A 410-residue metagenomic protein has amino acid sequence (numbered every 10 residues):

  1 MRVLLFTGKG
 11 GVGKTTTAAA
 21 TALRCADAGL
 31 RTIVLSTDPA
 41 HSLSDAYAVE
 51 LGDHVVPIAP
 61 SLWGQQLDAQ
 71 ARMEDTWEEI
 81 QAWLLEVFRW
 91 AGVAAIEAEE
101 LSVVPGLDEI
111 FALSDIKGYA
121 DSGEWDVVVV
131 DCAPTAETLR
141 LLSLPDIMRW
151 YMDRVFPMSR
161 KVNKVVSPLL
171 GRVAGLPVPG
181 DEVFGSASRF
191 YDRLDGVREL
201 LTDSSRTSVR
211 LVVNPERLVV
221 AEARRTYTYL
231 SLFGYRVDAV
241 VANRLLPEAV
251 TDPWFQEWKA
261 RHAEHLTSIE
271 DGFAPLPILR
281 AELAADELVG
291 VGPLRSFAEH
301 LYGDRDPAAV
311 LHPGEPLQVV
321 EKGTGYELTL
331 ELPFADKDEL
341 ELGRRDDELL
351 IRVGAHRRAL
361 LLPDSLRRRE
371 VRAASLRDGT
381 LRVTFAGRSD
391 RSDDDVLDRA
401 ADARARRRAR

Functional and structural regions predicted by a protein language model:
M1-V12, T16-D195: Nucleotide-state-sensitive switch-loop elements of NTP-binding domains
T7, L35-T37, A133, R210-N214 (+2 more regions): Generic beta-strand/beta-sheet core signal
V166, G180, Y191-K337, A355-R357 (+4 more regions): C-terminal lobe/tail of nucleotide-utilizing enzymes
E321, R344-R345, L376: Generic beta-strand structural signal
L340-L342, L381: Short hydrophobic/aromatic patches on the structural cores and recognition surfaces of FHA
D347-L350: Short aromatic-glycine-enriched beta-strand elements
R358-R410: Generic C-terminus detector
